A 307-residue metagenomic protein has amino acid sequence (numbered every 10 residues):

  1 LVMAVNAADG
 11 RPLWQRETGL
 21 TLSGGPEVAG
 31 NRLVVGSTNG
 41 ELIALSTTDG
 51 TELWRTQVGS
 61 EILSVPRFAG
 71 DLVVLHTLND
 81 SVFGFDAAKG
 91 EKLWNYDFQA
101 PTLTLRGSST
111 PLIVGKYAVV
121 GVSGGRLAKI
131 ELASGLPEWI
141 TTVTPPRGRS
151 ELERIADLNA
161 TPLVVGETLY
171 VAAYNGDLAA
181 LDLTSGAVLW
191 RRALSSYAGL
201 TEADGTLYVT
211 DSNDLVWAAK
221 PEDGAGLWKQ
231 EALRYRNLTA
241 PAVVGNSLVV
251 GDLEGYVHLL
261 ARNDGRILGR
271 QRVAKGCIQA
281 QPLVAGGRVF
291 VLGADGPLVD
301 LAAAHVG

Functional and structural regions predicted by a protein language model:
M3, I43, F83, A128 (+4 more regions): WD40 beta-propeller blade core
N6-D9, S46-D49, D86-G90, E131-G135 (+4 more regions): Short loop/turn segments that connect beta-strands within beta-propeller blades
W14-A29, E52-A69, K92-V114, I140-V164 (+4 more regions): Extracytoplasmic beta-rich repeat domains
N39-E41, D80-S81, G125, G176 (+3 more regions): Short coil/turn segments within WD40 beta-propeller repeats
T206-P221, A225-L259: Loop/turn-rich, solvent-exposed surfaces of beta-rich toroidal or solenoidal domains
D223, S247, D252-G296, A303-G307: C-terminal closing repeat unit and adjoining cap/tail of repeat-based domains
